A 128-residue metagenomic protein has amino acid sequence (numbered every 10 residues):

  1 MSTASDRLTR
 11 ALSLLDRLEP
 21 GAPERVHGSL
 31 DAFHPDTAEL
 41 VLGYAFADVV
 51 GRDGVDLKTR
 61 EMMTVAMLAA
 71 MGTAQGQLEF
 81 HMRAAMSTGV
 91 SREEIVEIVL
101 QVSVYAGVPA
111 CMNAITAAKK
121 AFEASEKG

Functional and structural regions predicted by a protein language model:
M1-K58, S87, N113-G128: Acidic, glycine/proline-rich low-complexity segments that act as flexible tails and inter-domain linkers
G51, A69, M86, V104: Short polybasic/polar patches that bind polyanions
R60-L68, I98-V99: Short, structured motif recognition centered on aromatic/hydrophobic residues
E61, Q77, V108-P109: Substrate/cofactor-recognition hotspot
M67-A74, A106-G107: Short alpha-helix boundary/capping elements
M71-V96: Mid-chain, well-packed structural core segment of small domains
E94-A118: Preference for long, well-ordered alpha-helical segments
